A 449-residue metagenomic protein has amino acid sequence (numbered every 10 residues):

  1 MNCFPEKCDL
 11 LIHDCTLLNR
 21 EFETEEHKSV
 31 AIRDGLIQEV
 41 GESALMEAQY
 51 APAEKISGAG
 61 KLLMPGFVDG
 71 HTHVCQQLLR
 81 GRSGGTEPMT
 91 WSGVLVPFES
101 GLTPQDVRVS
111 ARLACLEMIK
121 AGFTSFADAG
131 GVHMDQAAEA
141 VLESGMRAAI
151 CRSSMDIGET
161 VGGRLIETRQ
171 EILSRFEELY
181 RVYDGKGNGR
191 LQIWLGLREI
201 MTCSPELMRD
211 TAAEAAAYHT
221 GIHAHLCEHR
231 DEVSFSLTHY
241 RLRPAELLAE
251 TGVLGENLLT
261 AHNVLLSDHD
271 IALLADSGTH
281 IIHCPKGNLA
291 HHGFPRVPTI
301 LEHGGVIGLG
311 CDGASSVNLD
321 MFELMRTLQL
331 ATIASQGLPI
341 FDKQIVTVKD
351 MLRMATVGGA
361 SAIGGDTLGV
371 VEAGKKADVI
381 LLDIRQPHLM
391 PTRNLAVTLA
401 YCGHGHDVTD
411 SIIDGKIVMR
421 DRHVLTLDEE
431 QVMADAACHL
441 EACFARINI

Functional and structural regions predicted by a protein language model:
M1-K28, I32-Q38, A48-Q49, R353-I449: Active-site microenvironment of metallo-dependent hydrolases
E6-H13, E47-T90, R112, L116-K120: Replace "His-x-His-based motif
C15, V30, G35, G60 (+14 more regions): Divalent metal-coordination and catalytic microenvironments
L78-V109, L116, R152-Q170, R230-N257 (+2 more regions): Active-site gating loops and adjacent loop-to-helix segments of metal-dependent hydrolytic enzymes
R80-M146, I172-K186, A436-N448: Alpha-helical scaffold segments that flank or form the walls of functional sites
A137-V264: Metal-coordinating catalytic core of metallo-dependent amide/deamination hydrolases
G145-R147, A212-T220, V253-E256, L273-I282 (+2 more regions): Glycine-enriched alpha-helix->loop->beta-strand junction motifs that scaffold or abut catalytic
E250-N257, P298-Q386, C402-G403: His/Asp/Glu-enriched, well-ordered alpha-helical/loop segment that forms or immediately abuts the divalent-metal
